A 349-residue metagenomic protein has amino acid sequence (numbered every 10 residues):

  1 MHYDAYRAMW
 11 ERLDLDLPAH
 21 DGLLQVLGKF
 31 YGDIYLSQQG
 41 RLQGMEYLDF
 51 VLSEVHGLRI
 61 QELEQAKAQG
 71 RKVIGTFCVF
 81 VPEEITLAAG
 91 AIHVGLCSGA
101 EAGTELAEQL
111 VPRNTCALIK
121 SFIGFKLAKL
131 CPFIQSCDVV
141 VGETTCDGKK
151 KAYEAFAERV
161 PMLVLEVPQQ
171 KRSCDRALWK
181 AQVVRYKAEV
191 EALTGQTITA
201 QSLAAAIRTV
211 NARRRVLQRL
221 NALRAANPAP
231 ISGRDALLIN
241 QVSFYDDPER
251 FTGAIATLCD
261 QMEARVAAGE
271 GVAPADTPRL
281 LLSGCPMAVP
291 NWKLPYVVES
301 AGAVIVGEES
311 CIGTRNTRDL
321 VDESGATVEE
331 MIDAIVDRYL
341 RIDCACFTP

Functional and structural regions predicted by a protein language model:
R7-K72, A188-I305, E309-T317: A charged, amphipathic alpha-helical module
V51-S53, T115-F122, V141-G142, R341-P349: Short, flexible loop segments at the rims of nucleotide/cofactor-binding pockets, characterized by
L52-E64, R71-L127: An N-terminal, globular interaction/scaffold subdomain
A68, F80, I85-G99, T104-A107 (+1 more regions): Redox- and metal-dependent alpha/beta enzyme cores, enriched for Fe-S-associated oxidoreductases and cofactor-handling
T76-V79, G142-T145, L282-M287: Structural motif
C116-I123, Q182-L193, G325-D337: A polyampholytic, Gly/Pro-enriched intrinsically disordered region
I123-E189: Acidic/His-rich segments in extracytoplasmic proteins that coordinate ligands and/or metal ions
L127-V141, A192-R208, A334-P349: Extended, charge-rich low-complexity interaction segments
